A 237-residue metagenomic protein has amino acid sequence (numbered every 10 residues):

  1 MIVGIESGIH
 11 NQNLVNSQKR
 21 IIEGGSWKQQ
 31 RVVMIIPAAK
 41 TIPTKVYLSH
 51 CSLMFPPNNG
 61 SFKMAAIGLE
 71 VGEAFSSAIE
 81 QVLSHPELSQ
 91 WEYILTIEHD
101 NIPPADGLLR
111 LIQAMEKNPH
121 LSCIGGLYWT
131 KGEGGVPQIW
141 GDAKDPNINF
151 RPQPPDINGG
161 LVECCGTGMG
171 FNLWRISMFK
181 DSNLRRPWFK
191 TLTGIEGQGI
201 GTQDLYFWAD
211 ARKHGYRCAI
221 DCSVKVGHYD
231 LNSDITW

Functional and structural regions predicted by a protein language model:
M1-G68: N-proximal low-complexity "stem/linker" segments adjacent to membrane-targeting elements
V71-E87: Short, conserved alpha-helix that lines the donor NDP-sugar binding/gating region of sugar-transfer enzymes
G72, S76, A105, L205: Glycine-rich phosphate-binding loop at the start of an alpha helix
S89-I102: Short beta-strand-to-loop acidic/aromatic patch adjacent to the donor-nucleotide binding site
W91, P119-L121, Y216: Short, high-confidence coil segments that cap the C-terminus of an alpha-helix and link into the following beta-strand
P104-T191: Conserved catalytic core of nucleotide-sugar-dependent glycosyltransferases
E196-I200, L205-H228, D234-I235: Catalytic donor-sugar/metal-binding loop of nucleotide-sugar-dependent glycosyltransferases
